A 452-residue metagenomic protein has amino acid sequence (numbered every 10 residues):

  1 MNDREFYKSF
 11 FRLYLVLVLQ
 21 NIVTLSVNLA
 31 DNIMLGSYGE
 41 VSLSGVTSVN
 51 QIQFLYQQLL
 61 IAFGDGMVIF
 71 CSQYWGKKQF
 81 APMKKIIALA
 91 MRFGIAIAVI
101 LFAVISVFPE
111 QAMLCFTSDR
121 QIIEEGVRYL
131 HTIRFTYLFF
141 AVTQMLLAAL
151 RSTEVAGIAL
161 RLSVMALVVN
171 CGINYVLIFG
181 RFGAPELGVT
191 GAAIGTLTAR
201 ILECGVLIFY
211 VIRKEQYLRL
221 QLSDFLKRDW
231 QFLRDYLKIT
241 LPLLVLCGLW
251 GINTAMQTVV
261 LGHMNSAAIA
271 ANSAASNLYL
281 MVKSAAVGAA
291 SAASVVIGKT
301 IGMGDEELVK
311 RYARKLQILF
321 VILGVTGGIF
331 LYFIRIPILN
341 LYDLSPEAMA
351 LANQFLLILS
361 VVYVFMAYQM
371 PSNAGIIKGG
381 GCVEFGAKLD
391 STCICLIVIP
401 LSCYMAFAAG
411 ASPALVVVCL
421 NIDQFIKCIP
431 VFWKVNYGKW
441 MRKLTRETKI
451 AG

Functional and structural regions predicted by a protein language model:
M1-L17, C71-L138, A184-L241, I297-V362 (+1 more regions): Short alpha-helical transmembrane segments in multi-pass integral membrane proteins
R12-D31, T132, T143, A166 (+5 more regions): Transmembrane helical elements of multi-pass membrane transporters/channels
L17, N21, N32-I33, N50 (+16 more regions): Transmembrane alpha-helix boundary and packing residues in multipass membrane permease domains and related
L19, V23, V27, Y56-L60 (+15 more regions): Residue-level hotspots within pore-lining transmembrane alpha-helices of multi-pass secondary transporters
I22, S26-S44, M113-R120, V176-L187 (+4 more regions): Helix-terminus/linker motif at the lipid-water interface of multi-pass membrane proteins
L43-V107, F140-A159, T258, I269-R335 (+1 more regions): Small-residue-rich hydrophobic transmembrane alpha-helices
G64, I133-S152, A159-N170, A192-L207 (+4 more regions): Short runs within selected transmembrane alpha-helices of multi-pass transporters and secretion channels
